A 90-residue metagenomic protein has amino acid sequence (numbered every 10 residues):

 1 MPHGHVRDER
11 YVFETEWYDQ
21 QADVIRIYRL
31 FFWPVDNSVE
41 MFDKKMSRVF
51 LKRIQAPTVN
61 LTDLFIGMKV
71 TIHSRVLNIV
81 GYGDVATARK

Functional and structural regions predicted by a protein language model:
M1-K90: Extended amphipathic alpha-helical elements
